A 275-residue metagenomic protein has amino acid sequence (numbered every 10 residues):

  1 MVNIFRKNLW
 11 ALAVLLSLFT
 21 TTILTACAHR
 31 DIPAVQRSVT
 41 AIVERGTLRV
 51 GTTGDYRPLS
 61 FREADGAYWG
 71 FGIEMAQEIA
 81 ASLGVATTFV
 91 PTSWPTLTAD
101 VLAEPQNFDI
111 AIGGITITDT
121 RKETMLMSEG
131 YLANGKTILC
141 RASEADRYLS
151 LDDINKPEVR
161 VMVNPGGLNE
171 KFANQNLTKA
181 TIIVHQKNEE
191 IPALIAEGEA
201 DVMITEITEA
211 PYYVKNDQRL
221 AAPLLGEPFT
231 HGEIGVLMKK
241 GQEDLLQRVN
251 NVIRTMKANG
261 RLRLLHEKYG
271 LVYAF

Functional and structural regions predicted by a protein language model:
R30-P33, I73-S82, A142-A145, D152 (+3 more regions): Extended ligand-binding regions for polar small-molecule ligands
D31-G113: Extracytoplasmic small-molecule ligand-binding "clamshell" domains of the periplasmic binding protein/Venus flytrap
T47-T52, L151-G166, I182: Short loop->beta-strand "edge-of-pocket" segments that line small-molecule binding or catalytic clefts across diverse
G54, A133-T137, I207-R254, V272-F275: Periplasmic-binding protein-like
F61-A64, A76-A86, S150-N155, L168-K187 (+3 more regions): Ligand-binding cleft/hinge of the Venus flytrap
I73, F89-V101, D146, I183-E197 (+1 more regions): Short helix-initiation/N-cap motifs at beta->coil->alpha
Q77, A81, A86-D153, A221-A222 (+1 more regions): Acidic, polar ligand-binding/catalytic clefts
T96-A99, I115-K122, F172-Q175, A196-T230: A ligand-binding cleft/hinge motif common to bilobed small-molecule-binding domains
